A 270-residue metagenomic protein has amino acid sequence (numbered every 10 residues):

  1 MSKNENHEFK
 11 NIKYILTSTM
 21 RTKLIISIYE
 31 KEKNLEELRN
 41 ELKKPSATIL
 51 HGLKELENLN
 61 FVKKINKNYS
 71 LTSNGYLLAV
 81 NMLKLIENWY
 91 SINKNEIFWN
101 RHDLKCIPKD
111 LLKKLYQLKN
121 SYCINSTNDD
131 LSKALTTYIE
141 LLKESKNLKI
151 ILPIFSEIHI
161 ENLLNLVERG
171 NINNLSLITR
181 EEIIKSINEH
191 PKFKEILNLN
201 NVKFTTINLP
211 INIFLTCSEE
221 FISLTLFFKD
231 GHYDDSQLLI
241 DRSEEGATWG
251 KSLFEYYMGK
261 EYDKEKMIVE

Functional and structural regions predicted by a protein language model:
M1-E30, E37, E41-K64, S70 (+4 more regions): PLD/PLD-like phosphodiesterase catalytic module centered on the HKD motif
F9, E96-L177: PLD-like (HKD) phosphodiesterase/transphosphatidyltransferase domain
N34, N120-D130, S236, R242-S243: Intrinsic-disorder/low-complexity, polar/charged segments
